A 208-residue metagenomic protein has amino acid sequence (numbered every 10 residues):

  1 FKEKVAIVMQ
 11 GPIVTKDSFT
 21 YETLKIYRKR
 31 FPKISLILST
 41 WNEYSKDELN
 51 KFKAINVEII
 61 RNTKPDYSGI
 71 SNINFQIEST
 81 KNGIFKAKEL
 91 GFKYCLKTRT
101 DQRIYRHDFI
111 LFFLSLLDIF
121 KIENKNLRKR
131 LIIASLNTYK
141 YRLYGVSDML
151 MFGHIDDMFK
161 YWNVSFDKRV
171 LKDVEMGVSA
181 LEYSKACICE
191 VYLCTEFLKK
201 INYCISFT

Functional and structural regions predicted by a protein language model:
F1-S18: N-proximal low-complexity "stem/linker" segments adjacent to membrane-targeting elements
E3-V5, R28-L38, V57: Short loop->beta transition adjacent to catalytic acidic/histidine clusters or analogous donor-positioning motifs
P12-D17, E43-Y44, Q102-Y105, D157-F159: Short acidic, S/G/P-rich loop/turn micro-motifs used as interaction or catalytic elements
V14-K29: Short, well-formed alpha-helical segments that are part of the catalytic scaffolds of diverse glycosyltransferases
S18-Y21, D47-N50, S71, Y105-L111 (+1 more regions): A short acidic (Asp/Glu
S39-L90: Active-site-proximal specificity loops/subdomain of glycosyltransferases
F92-R103: Short beta-strand-to-loop acidic/aromatic patch adjacent to the donor-nucleotide binding site
I104-I110, L114-T208: Catalytic core and acceptor-binding pocket of nucleotide-sugar-dependent glycosyltransferases
